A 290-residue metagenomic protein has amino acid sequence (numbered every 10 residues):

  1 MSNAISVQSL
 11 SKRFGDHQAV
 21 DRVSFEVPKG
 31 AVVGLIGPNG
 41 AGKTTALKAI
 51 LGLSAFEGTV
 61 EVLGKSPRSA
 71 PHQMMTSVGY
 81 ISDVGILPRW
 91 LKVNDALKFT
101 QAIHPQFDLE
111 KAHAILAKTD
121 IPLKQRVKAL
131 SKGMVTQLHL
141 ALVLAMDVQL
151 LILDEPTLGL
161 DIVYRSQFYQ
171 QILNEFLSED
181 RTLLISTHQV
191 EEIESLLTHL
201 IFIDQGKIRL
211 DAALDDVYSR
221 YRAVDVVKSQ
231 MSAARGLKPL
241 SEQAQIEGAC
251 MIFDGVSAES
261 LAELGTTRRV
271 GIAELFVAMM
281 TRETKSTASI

Functional and structural regions predicted by a protein language model:
S2-V7, K12-E191, S195-T198, F202-D204: ABC transporter nucleotide-binding domains
K29, K228, G255-S257: Non-catalytic surface loops within mature trypsin-like serine protease
P67, D215, V256-A258: Residue-level signature for short turns and capping positions that connect secondary-structure elements
S69-H72, E110-A114, D215, S229 (+2 more regions): Generic alpha-helical secondary structure signal
L151-P156, Q230-A234, S257-L261: Short, surface-exposed beta-strand/loop "edge" segments at domain boundaries and coil↔beta transitions
Q167-F253: ABC transporter nucleotide-binding domain
S241, Q245-I290: C-terminal coupling/interaction segments
